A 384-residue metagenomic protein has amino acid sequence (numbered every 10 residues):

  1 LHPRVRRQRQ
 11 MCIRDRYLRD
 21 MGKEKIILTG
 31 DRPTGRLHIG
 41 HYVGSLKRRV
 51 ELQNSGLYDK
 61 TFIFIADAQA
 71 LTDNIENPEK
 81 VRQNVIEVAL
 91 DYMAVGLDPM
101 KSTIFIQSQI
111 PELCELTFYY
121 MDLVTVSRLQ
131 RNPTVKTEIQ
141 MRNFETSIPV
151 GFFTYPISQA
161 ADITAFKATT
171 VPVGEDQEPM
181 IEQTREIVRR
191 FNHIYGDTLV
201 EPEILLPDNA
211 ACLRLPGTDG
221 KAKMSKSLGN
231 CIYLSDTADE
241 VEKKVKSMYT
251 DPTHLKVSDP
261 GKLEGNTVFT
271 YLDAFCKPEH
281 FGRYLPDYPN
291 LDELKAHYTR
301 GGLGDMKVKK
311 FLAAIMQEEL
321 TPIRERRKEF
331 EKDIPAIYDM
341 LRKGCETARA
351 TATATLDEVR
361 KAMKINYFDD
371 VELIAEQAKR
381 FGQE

Functional and structural regions predicted by a protein language model:
L1-D15: Single conserved hydrophobic/aromatic residue that forms the stacking wall/gate of nucleotide- or nucleobase-binding
V5, V81, M180, G304 (+2 more regions): Hydrophobic (often cysteine-bearing) scaffold residues that line and stabilize catalytic clefts of nucleotide/cofactor
R9, T61, K101-S102: Short, conserved active-site loop motifs that form the nucleotide-linked donor/cofactor pocket
R9, Y42-E51, A94, F105 (+1 more regions): A structural preference for long, well-packed, hydrophobic secondary-structure segments
Y17-V81, Y120, F144-G151, I157 (+1 more regions): N-terminal catalytic cores of NTP/NDP-binding nucleotidyl/phosphoryl-transfer enzymes
H38, D162, Y271: Residue-level signature of catalytic and energy-coupling elements of molecular machines, predominantly ATP/GTP-dependent
E79-G220: Divalent-metal (Mg2+/Mn2+/Ca2+)-assisted nucleotide/phosphate chemistry catalytic cores
R185-E384: Conserved nucleotide- and phosphate/pyrophosphate-binding catalytic cores in adenylate/nucleotidyl-handling enzymes
